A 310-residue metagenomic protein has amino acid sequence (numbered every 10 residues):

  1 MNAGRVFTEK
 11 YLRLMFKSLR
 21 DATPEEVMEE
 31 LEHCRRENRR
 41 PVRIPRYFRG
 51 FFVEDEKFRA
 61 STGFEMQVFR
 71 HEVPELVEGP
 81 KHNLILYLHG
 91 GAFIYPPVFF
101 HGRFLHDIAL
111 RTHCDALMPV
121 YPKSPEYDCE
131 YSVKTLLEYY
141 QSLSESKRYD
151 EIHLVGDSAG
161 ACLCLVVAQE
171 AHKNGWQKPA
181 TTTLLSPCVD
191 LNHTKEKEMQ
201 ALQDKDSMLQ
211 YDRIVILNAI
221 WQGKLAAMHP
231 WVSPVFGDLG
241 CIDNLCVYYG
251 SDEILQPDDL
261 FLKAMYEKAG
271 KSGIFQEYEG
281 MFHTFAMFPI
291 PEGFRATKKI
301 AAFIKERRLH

Functional and structural regions predicted by a protein language model:
M1-L76, L309: A glycine/proline-hinged amphipathic helix-loop "lid/cap" segment that gates access to hydrophobic ligand pockets
T62-Q67, E75-H310: Alpha/beta-hydrolase superfamily serine-hydrolase fold, recognizing
